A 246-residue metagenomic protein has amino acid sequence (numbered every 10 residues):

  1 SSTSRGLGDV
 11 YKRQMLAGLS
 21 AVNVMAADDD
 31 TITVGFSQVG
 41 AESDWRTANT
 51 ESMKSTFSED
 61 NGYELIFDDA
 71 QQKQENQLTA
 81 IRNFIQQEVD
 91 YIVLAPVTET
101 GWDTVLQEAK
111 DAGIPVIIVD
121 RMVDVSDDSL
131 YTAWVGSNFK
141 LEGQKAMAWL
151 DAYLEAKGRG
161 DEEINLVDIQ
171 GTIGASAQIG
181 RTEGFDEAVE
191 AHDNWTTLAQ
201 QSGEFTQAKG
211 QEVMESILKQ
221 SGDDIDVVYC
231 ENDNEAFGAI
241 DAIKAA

Functional and structural regions predicted by a protein language model:
S1-Y11: Single conserved hydrophobic/aromatic residue that forms the stacking wall/gate of nucleotide- or nucleobase-binding
K12-Q14, V22-A246: A residue-level marker of the well-folded mature domains of exported/periplasmic proteins
